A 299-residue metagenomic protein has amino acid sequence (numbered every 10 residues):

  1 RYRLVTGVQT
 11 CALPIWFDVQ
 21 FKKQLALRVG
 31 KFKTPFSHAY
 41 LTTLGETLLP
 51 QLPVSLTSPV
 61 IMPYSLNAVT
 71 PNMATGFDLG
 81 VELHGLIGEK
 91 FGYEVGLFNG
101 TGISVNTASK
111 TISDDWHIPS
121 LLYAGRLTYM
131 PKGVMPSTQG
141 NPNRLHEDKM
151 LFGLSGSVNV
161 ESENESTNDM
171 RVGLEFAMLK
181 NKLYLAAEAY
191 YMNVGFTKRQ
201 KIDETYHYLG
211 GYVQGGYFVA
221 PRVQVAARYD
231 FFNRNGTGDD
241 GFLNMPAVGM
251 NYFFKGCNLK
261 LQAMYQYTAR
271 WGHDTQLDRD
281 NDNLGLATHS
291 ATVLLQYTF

Functional and structural regions predicted by a protein language model:
R1, V8, K31-P35, L97-T101 (+8 more regions): Transmembrane beta-strands of outer-membrane beta-barrel pores
R1, V8-I103, P119-V134, N141-L145 (+3 more regions): Outer membrane beta-barrel
W16-D18, E82-H84, R126-T128, G173-A177 (+4 more regions): Outer-membrane beta-barrel architecture
L27, Y93-V95, D148-L154, L185-A187 (+5 more regions): Transmembrane beta-strands of outer-membrane beta-barrel proteins
P71-T75, S113-S120, E163-M170, A177 (+3 more regions): Replace "Gram-negative outer membrane beta-barrel proteins" with "bacterial and organellar outer membrane beta-barrel
L122-V134, F254, L259, N283-F299: Outer-membrane beta-barrel "beta-signal"
R126-N235, N244: Detector for outer-membrane/organellar transmembrane beta-barrel domains, recognizing the amphipathic beta-strand
G216, R222-R270: Outer membrane beta-barrel transmembrane domains
